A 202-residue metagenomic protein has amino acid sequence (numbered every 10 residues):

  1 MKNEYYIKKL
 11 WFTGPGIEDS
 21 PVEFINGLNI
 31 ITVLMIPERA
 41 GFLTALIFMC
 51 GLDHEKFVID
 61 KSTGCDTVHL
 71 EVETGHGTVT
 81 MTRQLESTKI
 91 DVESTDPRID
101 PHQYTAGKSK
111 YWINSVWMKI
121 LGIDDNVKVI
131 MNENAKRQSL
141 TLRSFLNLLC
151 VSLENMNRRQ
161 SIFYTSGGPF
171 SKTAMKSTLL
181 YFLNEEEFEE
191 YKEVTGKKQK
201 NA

Functional and structural regions predicted by a protein language model:
M1-M81, E86-E93: Extreme N-terminal "head/tail" segments of very large remodeling/mechanoenzyme assemblies
E86-G196: Extended, charged alpha-helical "arm/stalk" segments used for dimerization and assembly in large NTPase-driven machines
